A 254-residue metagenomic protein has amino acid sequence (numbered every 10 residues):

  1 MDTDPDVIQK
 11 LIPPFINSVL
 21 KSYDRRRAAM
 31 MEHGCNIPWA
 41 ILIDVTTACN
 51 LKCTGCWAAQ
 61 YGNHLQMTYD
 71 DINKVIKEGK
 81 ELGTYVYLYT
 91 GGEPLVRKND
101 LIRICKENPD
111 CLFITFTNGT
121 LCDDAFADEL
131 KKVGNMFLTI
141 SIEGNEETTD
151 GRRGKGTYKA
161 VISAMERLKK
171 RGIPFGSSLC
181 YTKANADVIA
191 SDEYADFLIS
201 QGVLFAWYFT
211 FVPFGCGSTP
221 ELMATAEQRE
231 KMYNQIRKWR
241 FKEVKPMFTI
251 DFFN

Functional and structural regions predicted by a protein language model:
M1-A125: Conserved alpha-helical substructure of the radical SAM core
T54-A58, G119-T120, F209-L222: Short N-terminal helix-initiation segments at or just after the protein's N-terminus
A59-N63, N145-T148, P213-C216: A short, flexible beta-alpha/helix-coil linker loop
Q60-L65, G151-T157, E221-A224: Short glycine-enriched, charge-decorated loop/helix-capping segments at active-site entrances that position
I72-Y89, R97-T210: Radical SAM/AdoMet-radical enzyme domain recognition
F211-N254: A C-terminal junction/extension of Radical SAM enzymes
